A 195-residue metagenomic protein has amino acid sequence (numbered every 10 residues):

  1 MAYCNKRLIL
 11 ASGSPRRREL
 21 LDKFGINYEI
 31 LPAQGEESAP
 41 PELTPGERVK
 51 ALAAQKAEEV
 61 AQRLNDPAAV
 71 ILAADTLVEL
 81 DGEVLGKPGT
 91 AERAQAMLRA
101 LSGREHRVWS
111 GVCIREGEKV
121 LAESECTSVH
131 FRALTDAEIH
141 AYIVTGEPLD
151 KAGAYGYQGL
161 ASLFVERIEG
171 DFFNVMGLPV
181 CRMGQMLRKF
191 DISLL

Functional and structural regions predicted by a protein language model:
A2-I9, D22, T44-L195: Anionic-ligand binding patches
R7, N27-E29: Conserved beta-strand segments of alpha/beta enzyme cores
L10-S14: Glycine-rich beta-to-alpha transition loops that act as phosphate-gripper elements at the mouths of alpha/beta enzyme
R16-R18: Short, glycine/polar-rich helix-capping loops at beta-to-alpha or helix-loop-helix junctions that flank or form
L20-I26: A short, Lys/Arg-enriched amphipathic alpha-helix followed by its capping loop at the start of a domain
E29-A39: A short beta-strand-loop structural module common to alpha/beta enzyme folds
